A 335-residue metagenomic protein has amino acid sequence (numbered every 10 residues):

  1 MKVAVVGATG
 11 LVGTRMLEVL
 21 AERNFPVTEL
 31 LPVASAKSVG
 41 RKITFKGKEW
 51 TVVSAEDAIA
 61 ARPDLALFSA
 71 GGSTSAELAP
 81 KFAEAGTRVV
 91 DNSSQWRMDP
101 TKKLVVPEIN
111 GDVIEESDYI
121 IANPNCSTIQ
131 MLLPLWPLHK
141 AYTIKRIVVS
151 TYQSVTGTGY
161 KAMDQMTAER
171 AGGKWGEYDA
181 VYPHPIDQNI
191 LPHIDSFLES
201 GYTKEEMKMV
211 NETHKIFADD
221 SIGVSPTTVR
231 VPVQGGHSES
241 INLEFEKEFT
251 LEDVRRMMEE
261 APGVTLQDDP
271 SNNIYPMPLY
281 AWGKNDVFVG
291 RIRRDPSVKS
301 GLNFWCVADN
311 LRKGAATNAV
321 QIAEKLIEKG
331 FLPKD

Functional and structural regions predicted by a protein language model:
M1-I186, S221-G223, R256, V287-F288 (+4 more regions): N-terminal Rossmann-like NAD(P) cofactor-binding subdomain of oxidoreductases, focused on the glycine-rich
A66, V155-D335: Charged docking surfaces used in two-component/phosphorelay signaling
